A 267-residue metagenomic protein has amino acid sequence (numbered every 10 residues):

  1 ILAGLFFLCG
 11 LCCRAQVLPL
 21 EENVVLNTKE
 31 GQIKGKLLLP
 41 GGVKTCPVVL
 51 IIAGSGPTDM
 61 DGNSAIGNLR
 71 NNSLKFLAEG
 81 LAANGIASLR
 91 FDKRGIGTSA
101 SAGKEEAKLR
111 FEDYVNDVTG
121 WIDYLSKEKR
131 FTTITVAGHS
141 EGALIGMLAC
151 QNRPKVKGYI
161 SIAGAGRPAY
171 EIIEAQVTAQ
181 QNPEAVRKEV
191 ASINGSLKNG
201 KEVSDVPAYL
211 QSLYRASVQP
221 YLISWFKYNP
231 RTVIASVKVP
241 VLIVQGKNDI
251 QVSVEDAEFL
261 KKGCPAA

Functional and structural regions predicted by a protein language model:
Q16-K44, V48: N-terminal cap/lid segment of alpha/beta-hydrolase-fold proteins
V43-T45, V49-L81: Short, surface-exposed "cap/lid" segments of acyl-processing enzymes
N72-A100: Conserved alpha/beta-hydrolase
S73, E106-E128: Alpha/beta-hydrolase active-site loop
D123-A179: Primarily recognizes the serine-hydrolase "nucleophile elbow" in alpha/beta-hydrolase and SGNH/GDSL folds
I160-S236: Accessory cap/linker subdomain of secreted extracellular hydrolases
V237, I243-Q245: Short beta-strand/loop motif that positions the catalytic acidic residue of the alpha/beta-hydrolase fold
V239, V252-G263: Short alpha-helix in the alpha/beta-hydrolase fold that links the catalytic acid
